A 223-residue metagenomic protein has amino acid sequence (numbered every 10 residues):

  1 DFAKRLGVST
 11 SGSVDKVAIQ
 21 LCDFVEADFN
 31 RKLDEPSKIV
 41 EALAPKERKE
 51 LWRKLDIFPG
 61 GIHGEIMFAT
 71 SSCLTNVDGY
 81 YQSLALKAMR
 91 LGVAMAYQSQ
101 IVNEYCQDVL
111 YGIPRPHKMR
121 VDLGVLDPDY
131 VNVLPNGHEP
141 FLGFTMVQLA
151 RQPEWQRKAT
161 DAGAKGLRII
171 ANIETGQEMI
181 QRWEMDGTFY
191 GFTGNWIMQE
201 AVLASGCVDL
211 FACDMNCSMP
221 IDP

Functional and structural regions predicted by a protein language model:
D1-P223: Metallocofactor- and cofactor-centric catalytic cores in central/energy metabolism, strongly enriched
